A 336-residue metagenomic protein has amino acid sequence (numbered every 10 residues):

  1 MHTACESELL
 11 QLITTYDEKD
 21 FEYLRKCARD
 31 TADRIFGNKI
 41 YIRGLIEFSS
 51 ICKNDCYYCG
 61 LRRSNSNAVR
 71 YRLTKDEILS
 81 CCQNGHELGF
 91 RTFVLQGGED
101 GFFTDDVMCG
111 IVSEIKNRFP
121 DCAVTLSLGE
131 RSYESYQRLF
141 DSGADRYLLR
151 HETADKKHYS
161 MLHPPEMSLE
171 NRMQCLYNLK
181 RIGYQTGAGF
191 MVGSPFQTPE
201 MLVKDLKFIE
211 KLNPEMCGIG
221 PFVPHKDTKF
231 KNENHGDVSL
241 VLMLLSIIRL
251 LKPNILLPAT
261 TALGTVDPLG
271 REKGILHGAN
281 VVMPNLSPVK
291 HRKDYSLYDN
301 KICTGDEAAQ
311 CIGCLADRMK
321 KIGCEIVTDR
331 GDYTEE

Functional and structural regions predicted by a protein language model:
M1-K19, H86, E210-E336: Auxiliary Fe-S-binding modules of radical SAM enzymes
T3-Y41: An N-cap/entry alpha-helix motif that binds or orients negatively charged groups
A28, C56, L95, L149 (+4 more regions): Conserved, mostly hydrophobic/aromatic
D30, F36-E77: Canonical Radical SAM [4Fe-4S] cluster-binding loop centered on the CxxxCxxC motif and its immediate flanking residues
R43-I46, S66, V94-D105, K157 (+2 more regions): Glycine-rich, proline-tolerant flexible connector loops at the mouths of alpha/beta enzymes
I46-F48, E99-G101, L128-S132, T153-D155 (+5 more regions): Active-site-proximal loop/turn and secondary-structure-junction residues that shape catalytic pockets, frequently
R63-E77, G85-D106, V112, K116-L176 (+2 more regions): Core AdoMet radical
S132-L139, P195-I209, G264-L276: Catalytic cores of alpha/beta
